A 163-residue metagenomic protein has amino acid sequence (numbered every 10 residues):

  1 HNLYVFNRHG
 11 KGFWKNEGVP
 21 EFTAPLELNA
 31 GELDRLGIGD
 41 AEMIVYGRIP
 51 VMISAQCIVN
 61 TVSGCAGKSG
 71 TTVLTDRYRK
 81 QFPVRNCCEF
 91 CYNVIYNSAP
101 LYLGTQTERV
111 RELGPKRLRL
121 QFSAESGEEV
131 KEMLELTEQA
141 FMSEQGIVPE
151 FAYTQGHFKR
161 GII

Functional and structural regions predicted by a protein language model:
H1-I163: Active-site pocket-lining/capping segments in soluble small-molecule metabolic enzymes
